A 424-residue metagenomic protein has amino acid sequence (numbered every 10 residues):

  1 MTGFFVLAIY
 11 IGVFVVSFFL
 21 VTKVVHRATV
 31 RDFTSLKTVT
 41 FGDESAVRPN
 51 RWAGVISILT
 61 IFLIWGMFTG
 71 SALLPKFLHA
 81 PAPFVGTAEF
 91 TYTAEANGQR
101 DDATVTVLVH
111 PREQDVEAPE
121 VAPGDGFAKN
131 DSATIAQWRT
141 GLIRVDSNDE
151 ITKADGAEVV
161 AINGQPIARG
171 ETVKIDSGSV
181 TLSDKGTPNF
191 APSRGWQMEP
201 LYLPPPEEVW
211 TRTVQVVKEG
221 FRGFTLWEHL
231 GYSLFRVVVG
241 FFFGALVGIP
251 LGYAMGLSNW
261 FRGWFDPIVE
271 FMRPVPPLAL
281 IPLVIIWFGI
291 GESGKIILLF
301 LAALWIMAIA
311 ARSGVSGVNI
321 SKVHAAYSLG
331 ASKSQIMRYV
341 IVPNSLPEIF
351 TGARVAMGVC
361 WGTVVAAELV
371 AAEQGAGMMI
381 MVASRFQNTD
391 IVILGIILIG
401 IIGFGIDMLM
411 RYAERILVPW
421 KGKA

Functional and structural regions predicted by a protein language model:
M1-F5, S35-R48, F68-G98, T104-R144 (+2 more regions): Periplasmic/extracellular loop-to-transmembrane helix junction in inner-membrane transport proteins
T2-G12, L74, E228-V237, I286-A310 (+2 more regions): Loop-to-helix entry region at the N-terminal start of transmembrane alpha-helices in multi-pass membrane transporters
F14-R31, S316, I393-A424: C-terminal transmembrane helix and the adjacent membrane-cytosol boundary/short C-terminal tail of inner/organellar
V239-V269: Transmembrane-helix boundary motif in ABC transporter permease subunits
G256, F265-I306, S313-G314: Generic hydrophobic transmembrane alpha-helix motif, especially the helices
P267, I306, A310-A353, A376 (+1 more regions): Short cytoplasmic-facing helical segments at TM-TM junctions of multi-pass membrane proteins
I286, V315, G362-I402, V418-A424: Glycine-rich helix-loop "coupling/hinge" segments at transmembrane-helix boundaries in multipass transporters
L301, S334-A366, D390, L394 (+3 more regions): Transmembrane alpha-helices
